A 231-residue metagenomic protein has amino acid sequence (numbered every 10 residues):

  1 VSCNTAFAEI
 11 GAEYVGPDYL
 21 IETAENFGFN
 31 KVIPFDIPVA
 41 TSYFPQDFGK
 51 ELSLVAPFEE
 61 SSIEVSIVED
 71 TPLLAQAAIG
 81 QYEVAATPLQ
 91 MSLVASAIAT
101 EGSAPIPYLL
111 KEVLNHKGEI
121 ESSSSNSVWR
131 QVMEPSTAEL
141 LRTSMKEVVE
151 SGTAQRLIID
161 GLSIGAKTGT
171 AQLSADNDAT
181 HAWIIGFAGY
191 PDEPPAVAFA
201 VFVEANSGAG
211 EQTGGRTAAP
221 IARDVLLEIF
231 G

Functional and structural regions predicted by a protein language model:
V1-V203, G214: Beta-lactam-recognizing serine transpeptidase/beta-lactamase-like catalytic domain environment
E119-S127, R216-G231: Short, gly/Ser/Thr-rich active-site loops of penicillin-recognizing serine hydrolases
A205-T217: A short acidic/glycine-rich loop-to-helix N-cap element
